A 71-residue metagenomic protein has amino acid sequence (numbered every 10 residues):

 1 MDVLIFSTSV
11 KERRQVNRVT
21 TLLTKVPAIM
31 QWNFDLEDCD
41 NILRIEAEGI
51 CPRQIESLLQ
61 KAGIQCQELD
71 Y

Functional and structural regions predicted by a protein language model:
D2-L4, N41: Short amphipathic alpha-helical segments
V3, T20, E46-Y71: C-terminal structural segments of small proteins and small subunits
I5-Q15: Short, surface-exposed ligand-recognition loops at beta-strand->loop->(often short) alpha-helix junctions that present
T8-V10, R44-G49: Short beta-strand-to-loop capping motifs
V16-L23: Short amphipathic alpha-helical segments
L23-D35: Short acidic amphipathic segments
L36-D40: Short Gly/Ser/Thr- and Asp/Glu-enriched loop/turn motifs at secondary-structure junctions
